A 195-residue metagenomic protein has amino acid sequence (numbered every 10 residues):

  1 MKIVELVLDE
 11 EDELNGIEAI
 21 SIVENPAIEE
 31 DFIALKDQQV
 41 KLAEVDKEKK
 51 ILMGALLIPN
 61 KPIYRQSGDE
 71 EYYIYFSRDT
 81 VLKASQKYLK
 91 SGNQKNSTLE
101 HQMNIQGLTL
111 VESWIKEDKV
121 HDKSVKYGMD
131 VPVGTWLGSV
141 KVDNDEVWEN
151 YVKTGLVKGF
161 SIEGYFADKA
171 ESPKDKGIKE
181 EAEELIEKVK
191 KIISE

Functional and structural regions predicted by a protein language model:
M1-E195: Signature of dsDNA virion morphogenesis modules
